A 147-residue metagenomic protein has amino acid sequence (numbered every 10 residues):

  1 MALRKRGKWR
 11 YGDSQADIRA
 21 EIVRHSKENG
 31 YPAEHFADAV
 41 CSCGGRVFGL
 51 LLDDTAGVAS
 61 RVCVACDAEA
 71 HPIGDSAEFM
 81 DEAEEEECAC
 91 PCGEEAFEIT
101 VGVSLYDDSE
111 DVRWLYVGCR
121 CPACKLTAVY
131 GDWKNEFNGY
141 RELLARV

Functional and structural regions predicted by a protein language model:
M1-D38, S76-A89, G131-V147: Short, intrinsically disordered terminal segments enriched in charged and Pro/Gly residues
G7-D13, H35-S60, A68-F79, E84-D111: Short recognition patches in nucleic-acid-associated and regulatory proteins
E21-S26, A33, R46-L51, F97 (+2 more regions): Aromatic-residue detector
A56-E69, L115-L126: Cysteine-rich micro-motifs
E95-V147: Long, contiguous alpha-helical scaffold regions
